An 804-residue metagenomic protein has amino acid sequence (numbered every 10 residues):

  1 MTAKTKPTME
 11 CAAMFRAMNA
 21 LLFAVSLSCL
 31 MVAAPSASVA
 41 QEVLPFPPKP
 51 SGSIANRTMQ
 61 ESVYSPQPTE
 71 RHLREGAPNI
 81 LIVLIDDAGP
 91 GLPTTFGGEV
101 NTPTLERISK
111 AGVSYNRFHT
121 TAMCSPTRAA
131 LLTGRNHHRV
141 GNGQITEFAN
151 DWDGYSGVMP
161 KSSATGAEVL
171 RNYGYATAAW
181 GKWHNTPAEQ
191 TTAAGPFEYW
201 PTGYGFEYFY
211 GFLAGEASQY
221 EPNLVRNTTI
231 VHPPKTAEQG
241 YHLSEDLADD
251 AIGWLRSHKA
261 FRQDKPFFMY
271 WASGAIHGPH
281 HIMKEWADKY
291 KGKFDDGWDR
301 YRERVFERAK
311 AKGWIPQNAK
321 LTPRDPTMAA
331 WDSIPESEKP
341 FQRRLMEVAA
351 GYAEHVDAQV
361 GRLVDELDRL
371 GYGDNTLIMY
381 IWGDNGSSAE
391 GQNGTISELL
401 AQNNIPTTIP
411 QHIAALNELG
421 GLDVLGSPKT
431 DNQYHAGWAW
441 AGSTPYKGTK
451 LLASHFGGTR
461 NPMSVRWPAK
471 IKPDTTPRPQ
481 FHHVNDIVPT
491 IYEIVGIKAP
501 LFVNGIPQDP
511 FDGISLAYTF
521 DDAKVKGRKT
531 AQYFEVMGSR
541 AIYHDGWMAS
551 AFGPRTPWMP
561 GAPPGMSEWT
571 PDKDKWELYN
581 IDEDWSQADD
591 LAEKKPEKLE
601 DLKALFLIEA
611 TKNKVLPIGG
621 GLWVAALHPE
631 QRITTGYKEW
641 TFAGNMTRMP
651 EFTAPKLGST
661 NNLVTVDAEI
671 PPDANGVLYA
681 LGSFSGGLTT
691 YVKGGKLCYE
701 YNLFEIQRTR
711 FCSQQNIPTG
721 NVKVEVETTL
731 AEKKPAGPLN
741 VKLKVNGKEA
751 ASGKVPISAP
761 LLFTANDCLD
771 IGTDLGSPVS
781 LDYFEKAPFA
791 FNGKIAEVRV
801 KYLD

Functional and structural regions predicted by a protein language model:
M1-M18: N-terminal secretory signal peptides that target proteins for export/translocation
N19-A34: Bacterial N-terminal signal peptides
F23-L27, V39-D572, W576, W585-A604 (+4 more regions): Formylglycine-dependent sulfatase
E221-R226, L578-Y579, Y699, V741-L743: Short polybasic amphipathic segments
P323-T327, E577, E600-D601, A610-G619 (+1 more regions): Substrate-binding clefts and catalytic carboxylate motifs of secreted carbohydrate-active enzymes
F552, W558, N580-E583, K595-K612 (+3 more regions): C-terminal, active-site-flanking charged/polar segments
P617-D804: Extracellular glycan-associated modules
